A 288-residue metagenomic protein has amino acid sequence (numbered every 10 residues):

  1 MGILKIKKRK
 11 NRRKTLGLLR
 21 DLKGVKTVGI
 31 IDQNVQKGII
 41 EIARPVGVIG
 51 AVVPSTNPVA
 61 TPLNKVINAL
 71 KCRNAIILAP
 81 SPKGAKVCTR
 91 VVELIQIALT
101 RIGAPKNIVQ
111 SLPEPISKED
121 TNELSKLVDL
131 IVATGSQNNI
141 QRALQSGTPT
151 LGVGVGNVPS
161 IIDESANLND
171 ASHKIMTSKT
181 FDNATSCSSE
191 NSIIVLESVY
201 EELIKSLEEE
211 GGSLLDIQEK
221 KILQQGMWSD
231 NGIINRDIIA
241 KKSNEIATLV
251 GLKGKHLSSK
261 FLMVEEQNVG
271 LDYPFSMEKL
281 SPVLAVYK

Functional and structural regions predicted by a protein language model:
M1, V91, I95-L99, I175 (+2 more regions): Hydrophobic alpha-helical packing residues
M1-I39, E209: N-terminal Rossmann-like NAD(P)+-binding subdomain of aldehyde/semialdehyde dehydrogenases
I30-D170: Rossmann-like NAD(P) dinucleotide-binding subdomain of oxidoreductase/dehydrogenase enzymes
G50, S192-V195, L280-K288: Short, well-ordered beta-strand elements within core beta-sheets of diverse protein domains
L63-N64, N68-K71, I140-G270: ALDH superfamily catalytic-core signature
I77-L78, M227, D272-V286: Short, flexible active-site loops
S111-P115, V264-E265, A285-K288: Short acidic-hydrophobic, aromatic-tinged amphipathic segments that line or gate anion-handling sites
